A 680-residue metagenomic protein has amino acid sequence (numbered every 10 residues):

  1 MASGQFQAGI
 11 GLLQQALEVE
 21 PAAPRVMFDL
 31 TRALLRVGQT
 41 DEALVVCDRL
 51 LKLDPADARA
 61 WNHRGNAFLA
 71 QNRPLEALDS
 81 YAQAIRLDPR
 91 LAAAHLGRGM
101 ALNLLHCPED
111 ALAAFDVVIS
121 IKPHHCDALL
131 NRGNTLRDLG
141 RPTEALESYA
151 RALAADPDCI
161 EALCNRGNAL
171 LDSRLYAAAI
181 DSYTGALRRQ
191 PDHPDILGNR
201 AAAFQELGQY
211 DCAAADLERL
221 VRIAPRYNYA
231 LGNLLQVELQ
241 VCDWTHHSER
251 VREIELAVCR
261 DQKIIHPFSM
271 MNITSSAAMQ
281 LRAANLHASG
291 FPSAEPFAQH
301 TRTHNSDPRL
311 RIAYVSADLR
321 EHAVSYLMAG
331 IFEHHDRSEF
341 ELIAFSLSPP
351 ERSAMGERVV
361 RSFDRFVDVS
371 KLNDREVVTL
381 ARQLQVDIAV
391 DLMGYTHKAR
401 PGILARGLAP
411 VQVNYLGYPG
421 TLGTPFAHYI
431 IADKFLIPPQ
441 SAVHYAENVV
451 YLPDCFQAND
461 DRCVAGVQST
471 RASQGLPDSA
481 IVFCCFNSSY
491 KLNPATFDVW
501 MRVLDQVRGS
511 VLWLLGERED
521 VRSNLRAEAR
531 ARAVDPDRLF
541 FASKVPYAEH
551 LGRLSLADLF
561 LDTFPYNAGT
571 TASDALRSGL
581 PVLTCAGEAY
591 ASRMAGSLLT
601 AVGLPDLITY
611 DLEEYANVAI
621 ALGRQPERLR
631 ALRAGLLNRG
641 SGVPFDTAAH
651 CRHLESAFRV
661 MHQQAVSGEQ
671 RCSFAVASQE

Functional and structural regions predicted by a protein language model:
M1-P477, S488, D498, A527-V534 (+7 more regions): Alpha-helical solenoid repeat scaffolds of the TPR/TPR-like class and their adjacent stem/linker regions that mediate
I312-Y314, F483, L512: Conserved hydrophobic helix-helix packing surfaces used for dimerization/oligomerization
I331-S338, F483, P494-R508: Short hydrophobic signal-anchor/transmembrane segments that target glycosyltransferases and glycosylation machinery
E339-E341, M501-A531: A conserved nucleotide-sugar
L561, A575: Donor-sugar nucleotide-binding helix/loop cap in glycosyltransferases
T563-P565: A short structural motif in glycosyltransferase catalytic domains
